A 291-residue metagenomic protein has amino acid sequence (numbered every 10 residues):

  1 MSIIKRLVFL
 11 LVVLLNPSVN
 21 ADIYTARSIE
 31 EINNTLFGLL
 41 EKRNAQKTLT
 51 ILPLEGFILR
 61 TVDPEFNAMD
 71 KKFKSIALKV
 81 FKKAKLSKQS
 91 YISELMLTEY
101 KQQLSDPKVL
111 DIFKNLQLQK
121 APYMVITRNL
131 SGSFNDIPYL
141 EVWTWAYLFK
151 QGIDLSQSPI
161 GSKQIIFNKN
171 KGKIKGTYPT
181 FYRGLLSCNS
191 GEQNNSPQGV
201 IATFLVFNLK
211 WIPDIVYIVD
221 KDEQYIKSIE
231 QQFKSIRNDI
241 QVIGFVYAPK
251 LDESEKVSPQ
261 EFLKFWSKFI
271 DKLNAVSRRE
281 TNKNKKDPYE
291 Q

Functional and structural regions predicted by a protein language model:
M1-D22: Classical Sec-dependent N-terminal signal peptides that target proteins to the secretory pathway
S2, E41-K42, N115, K234-I236: A general structural signal for short secondary-structure junctions and capping/turn motifs
R6, L10, R43-A45, K210: Residue-level detector of transmembrane insertion/anchoring sites
L11, L15, R43, A84 (+1 more regions): Short, flexible helical or helix-coil boundary motifs
L14, L130, E223: Short, glycine/serine-rich, charged loops/turns that create anion-binding and catalytic segments at active sites
N16, P64-A68, Q231-Q232: Single-residue recognition of alpha-helix boundary sites
D22-K173, F181, S187: Alpha-helical substrate-recognition element adjacent to the catalytic core
A26-I29, N33-N34, Q119-P122, F134-Q291: C-terminal cap/substrate-recognition subdomain and adjoining C-terminal extension of metal-dependent phosphatase-like
